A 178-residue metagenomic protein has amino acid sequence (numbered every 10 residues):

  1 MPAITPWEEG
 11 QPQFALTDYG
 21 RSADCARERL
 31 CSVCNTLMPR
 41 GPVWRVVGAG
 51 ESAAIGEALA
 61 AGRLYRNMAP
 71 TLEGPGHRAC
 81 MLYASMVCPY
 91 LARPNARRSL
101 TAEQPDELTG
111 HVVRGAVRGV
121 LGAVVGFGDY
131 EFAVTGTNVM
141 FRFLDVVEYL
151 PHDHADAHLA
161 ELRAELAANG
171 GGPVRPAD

Functional and structural regions predicted by a protein language model:
M1-A3: N-terminal intrinsically disordered, low-complexity, charge-rich
T5-G20, E51-G62: Short Cys/His-rich Zn2+-coordinating modules
E8-G10, N35-G41, L64: Non-catalytic terminal/accessory regions
F14-E28, Y65-T71: Short, flexible, mixed-charge glycine/proline-rich loop motifs that serve as phosphate/nucleic-acid-contacting
C31-N35, H77-C80: Short cysteine-rich clusters marking metal-coordination/redox-active sites
M38-W44, M86-V87: Short, non-ligating residues that shape and space the ligands of small metal-coordination modules and catalytic
V47-G56, R93-L100: Short cysteine/histidine-rich metal-coordination sites, predominantly Zn2+-binding motifs
N67-D178: Domain-exit/linker segments immediately C-terminal to small folded modules
